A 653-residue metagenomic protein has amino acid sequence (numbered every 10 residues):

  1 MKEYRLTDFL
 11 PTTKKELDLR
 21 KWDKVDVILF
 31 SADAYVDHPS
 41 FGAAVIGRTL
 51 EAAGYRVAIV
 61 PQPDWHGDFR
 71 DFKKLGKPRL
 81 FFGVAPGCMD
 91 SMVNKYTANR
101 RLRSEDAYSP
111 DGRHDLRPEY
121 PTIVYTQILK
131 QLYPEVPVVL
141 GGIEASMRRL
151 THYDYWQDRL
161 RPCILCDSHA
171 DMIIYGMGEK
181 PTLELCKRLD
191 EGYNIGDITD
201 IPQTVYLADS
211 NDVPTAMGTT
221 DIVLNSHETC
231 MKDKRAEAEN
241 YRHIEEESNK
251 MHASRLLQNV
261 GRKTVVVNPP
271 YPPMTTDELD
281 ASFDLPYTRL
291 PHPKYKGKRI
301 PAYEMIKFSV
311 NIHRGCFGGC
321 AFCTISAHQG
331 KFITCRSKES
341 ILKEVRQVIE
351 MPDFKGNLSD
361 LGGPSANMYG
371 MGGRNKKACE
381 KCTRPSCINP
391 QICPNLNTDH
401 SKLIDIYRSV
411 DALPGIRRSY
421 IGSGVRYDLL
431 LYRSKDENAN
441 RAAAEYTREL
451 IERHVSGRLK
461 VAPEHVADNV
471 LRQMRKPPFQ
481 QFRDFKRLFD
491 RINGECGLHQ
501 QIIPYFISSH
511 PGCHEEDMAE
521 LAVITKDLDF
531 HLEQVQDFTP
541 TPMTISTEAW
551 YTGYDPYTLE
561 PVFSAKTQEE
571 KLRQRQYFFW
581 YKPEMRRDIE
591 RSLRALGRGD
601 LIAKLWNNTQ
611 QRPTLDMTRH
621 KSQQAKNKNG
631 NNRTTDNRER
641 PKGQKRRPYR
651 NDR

Functional and structural regions predicted by a protein language model:
K2-K24, A34, R235, E239-S309: N-terminal [4Fe-4S]-dependent radical SAM core
V27-S31, K73, I201-T204, K296 (+6 more regions): Flexible, glycine-rich loop/tail regions that form catalytic "lids" or insertion modules at the edges of active sites
L29, V45, I59, W65-D68 (+2 more regions): Conserved SAM/AdoMet-binding glycine-rich loop
F30-Y35, K298-T324, N357: N-terminal pre-triad scaffold of radical SAM enzymes
G42, P61-V260, V267-N268: Glycine-rich beta-alpha loop elements in corrinoid/cobalamin-binding modules across cobalamin-dependent enzymes
H66-G67, G196-N249, R262, Y271-M274 (+7 more regions): Terminal amphipathic helices with adjacent charged low-complexity linkers/tails
D90-N99, M147-R149, E179-E184, N211-V213 (+6 more regions): Flexible glycine/acidic-rich beta-alpha junction loops that bind and position SAM and/or redox cofactors in anaerobic
D171, S282, C316, C320 (+4 more regions): Conserved, mostly hydrophobic/aromatic
